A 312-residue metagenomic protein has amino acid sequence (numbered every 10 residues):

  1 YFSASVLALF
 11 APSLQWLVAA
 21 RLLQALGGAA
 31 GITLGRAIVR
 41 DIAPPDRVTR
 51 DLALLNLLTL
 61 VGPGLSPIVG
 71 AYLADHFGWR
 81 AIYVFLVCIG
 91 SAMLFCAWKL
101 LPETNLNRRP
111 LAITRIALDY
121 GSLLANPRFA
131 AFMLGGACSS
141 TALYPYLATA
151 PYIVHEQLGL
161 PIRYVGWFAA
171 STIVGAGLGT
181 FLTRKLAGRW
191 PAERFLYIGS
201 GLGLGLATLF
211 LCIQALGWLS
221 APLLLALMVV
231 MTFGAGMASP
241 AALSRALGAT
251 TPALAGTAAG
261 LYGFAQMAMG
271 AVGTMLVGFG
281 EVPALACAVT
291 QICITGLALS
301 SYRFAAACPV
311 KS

Functional and structural regions predicted by a protein language model:
S3-L7, Q15-L23, P222-M228: Paired small-residue
F10-W16, G27, I213-Q214: Helix-breaking motifs and short loop linkers at transmembrane-helix boundaries and internal kinks in secondary membrane
W16, P45, A53-L101: Helix-loop-helix hairpin linking two adjacent transmembrane segments in secondary transporters
A20-V61: Cytoplasmic helix-loop-helix junction between adjacent transmembrane helices in 12-TM secondary transporters
P102-M133: Juxtamembrane intracellular "pre-TM" segments in multi-pass secondary transporters
G179-E193: Helix-to-loop junctions at the C-terminal end of transmembrane segments in multipass secondary transporters
R194-S239: C-terminal transmembrane helical hairpin of 12-TM major facilitator-type secondary transporters
R245-E281, Q291: A late C-terminal transmembrane helix in Major Facilitator Superfamily
